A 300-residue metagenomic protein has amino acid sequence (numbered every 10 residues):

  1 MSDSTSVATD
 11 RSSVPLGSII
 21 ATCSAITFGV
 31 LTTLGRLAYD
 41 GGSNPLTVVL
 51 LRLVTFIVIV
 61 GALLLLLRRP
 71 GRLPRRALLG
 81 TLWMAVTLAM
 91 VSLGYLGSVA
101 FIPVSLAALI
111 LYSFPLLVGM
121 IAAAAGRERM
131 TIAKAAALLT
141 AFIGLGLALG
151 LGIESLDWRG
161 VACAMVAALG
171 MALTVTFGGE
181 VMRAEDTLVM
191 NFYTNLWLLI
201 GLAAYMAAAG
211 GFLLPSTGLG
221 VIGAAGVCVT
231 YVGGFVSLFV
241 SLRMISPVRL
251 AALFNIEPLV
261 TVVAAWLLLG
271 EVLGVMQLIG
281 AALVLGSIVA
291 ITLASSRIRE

Functional and structural regions predicted by a protein language model:
M1-L51, V86, G94, I153-E180 (+2 more regions): Glycine-/small-residue-enriched transmembrane alpha-helix faces in small-molecule transporters and effluxers
S2-S4, D10, L53, G150-L151 (+2 more regions): C-terminal-most transmembrane helix of multi-pass membrane proteins
P15-I20, L46-L66, A133-T140, R159-C163 (+1 more regions): Hydrophobic alpha-helical transmembrane segments of multi-pass integral membrane proteins, especially transporters
A25, L51, A107-S113, F177-L199 (+1 more regions): Helix-helix packing/entry segments at the starts of transmembrane helices
T27-T32, G61-A107, L111, L147 (+1 more regions): Specific transmembrane alpha-helical segments of multi-pass solute transporters/efflux pumps, especially DMT/EamA
A38, V48, R52, S98 (+10 more regions): Hydrophobic/aromatic residues within transmembrane alpha-helices of multi-pass small-molecule transporters
I59, L64-L67, Y95-G97, F114-L139 (+1 more regions): C-terminal transmembrane-helix exit sites in multi-pass transporters
V60, L88, M130-G150, L169 (+3 more regions): Hydrophobic transmembrane alpha-helices of multi-pass small-molecule transport proteins
